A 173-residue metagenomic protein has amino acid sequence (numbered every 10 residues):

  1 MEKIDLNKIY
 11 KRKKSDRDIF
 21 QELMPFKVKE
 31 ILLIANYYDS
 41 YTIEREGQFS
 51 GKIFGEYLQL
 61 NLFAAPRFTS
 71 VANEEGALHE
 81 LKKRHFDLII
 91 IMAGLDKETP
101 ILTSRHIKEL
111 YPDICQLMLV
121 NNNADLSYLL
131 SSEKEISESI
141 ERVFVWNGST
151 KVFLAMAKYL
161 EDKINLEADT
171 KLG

Functional and structural regions predicted by a protein language model:
M1-R67, D87, S149-G173: Non-catalytic signal-transmission and effector/linker regions of two-component phosphorelay proteins
E22, Q59-L60, E80, K108 (+1 more regions): A general structural signal for stabilizing positions within well-ordered secondary structure
V28-K29, D113-I114, I140: Short glycine-/polar-rich loops that comprise or flank the Walker A/P-loop and associated switch/sensor motifs
L33, S70, M118, F144-V145: Structural signal for conserved beta-strand scaffold positions within catalytic alpha/beta enzyme cores
T42-R45, G51-F54, A65, S70-L78 (+3 more regions): Conserved phosphotransfer microenvironments
L126-Y128, E135, D162, T170: Conserved catalytic or regulatory cores that recognize and/or transform ribose-phosphate-containing ligands
L130-G148: As written
